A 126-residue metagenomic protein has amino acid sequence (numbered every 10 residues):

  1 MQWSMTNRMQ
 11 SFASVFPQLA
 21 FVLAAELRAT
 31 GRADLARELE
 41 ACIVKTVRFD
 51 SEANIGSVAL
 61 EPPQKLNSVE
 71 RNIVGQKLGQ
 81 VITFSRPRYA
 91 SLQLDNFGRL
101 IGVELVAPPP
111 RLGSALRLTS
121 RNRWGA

Functional and structural regions predicted by a protein language model:
Q2-S91, N96-F97, V103, A107-A126: Intrinsically disordered terminal and processing segments
